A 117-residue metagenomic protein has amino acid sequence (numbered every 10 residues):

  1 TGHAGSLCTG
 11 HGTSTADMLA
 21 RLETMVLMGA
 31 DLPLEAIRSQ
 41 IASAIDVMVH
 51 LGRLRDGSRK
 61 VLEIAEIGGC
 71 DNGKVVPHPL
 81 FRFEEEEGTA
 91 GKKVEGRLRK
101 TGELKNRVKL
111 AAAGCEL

Functional and structural regions predicted by a protein language model:
T1-N72: Conserved P-loop NTPase nucleotide-binding/switch module
R59-L117: NTP-binding/hydrolysis catalytic cores, primarily Walker-type P-loop NTPases
